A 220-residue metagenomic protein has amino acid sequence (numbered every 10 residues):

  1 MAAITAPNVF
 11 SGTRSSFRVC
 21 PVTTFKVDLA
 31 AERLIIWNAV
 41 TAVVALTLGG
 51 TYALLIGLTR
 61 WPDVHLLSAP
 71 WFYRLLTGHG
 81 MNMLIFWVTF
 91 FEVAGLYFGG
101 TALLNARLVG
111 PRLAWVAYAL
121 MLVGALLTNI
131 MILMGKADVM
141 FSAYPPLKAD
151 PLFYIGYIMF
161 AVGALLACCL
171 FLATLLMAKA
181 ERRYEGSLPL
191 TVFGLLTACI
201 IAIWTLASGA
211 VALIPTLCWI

Functional and structural regions predicted by a protein language model:
A2-I220: Membrane-embedded and interfacial regions of multi-pass energy-transducing membrane proteins
